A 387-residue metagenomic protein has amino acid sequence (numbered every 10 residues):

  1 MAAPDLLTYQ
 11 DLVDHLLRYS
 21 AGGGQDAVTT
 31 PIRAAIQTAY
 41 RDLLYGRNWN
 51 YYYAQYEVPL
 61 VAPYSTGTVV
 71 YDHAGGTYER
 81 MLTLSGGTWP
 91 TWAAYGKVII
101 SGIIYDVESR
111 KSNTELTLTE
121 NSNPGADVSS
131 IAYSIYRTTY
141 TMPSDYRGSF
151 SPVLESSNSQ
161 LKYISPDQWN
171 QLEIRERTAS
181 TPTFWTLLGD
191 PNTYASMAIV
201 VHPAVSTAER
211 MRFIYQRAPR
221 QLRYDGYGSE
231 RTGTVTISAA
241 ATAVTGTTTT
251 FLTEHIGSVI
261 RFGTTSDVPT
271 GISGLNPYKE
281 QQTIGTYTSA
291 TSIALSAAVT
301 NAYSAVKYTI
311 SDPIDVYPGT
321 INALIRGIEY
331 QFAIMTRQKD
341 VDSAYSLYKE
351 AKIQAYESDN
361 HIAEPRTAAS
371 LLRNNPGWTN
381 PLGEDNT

Functional and structural regions predicted by a protein language model:
M1-M81, S85-S238, I256-T387: Glycine-enriched, solvent-exposed interface loops adjoining structured elements
F251-L252: Short glycine/serine/proline-enriched coil/turn segments at secondary-structure junctions
